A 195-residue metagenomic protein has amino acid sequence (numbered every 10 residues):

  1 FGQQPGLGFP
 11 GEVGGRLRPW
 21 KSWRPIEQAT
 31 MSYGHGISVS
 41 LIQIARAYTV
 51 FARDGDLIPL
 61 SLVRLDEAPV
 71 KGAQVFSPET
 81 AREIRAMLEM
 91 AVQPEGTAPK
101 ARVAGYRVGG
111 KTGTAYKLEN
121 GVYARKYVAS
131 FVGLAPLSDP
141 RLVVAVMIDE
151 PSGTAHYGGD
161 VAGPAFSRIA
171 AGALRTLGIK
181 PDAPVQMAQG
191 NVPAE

Functional and structural regions predicted by a protein language model:
F1-P151, G158, A188-E195: Beta-lactam-recognizing serine transpeptidase/beta-lactamase-like catalytic domain environment
I44, G158-A171: Short, charged, low-complexity patches
A52, V92, S167-L174, G178: Short amphipathic alpha-helical signal-transduction/dimerization elements
S152-T154, R175-T176: Short beta-strands and strand-coil junctions in structured, solvent-facing domains, enriched
L174-E195: Gram-negative outer-membrane assembly/targeting C-terminal domains
